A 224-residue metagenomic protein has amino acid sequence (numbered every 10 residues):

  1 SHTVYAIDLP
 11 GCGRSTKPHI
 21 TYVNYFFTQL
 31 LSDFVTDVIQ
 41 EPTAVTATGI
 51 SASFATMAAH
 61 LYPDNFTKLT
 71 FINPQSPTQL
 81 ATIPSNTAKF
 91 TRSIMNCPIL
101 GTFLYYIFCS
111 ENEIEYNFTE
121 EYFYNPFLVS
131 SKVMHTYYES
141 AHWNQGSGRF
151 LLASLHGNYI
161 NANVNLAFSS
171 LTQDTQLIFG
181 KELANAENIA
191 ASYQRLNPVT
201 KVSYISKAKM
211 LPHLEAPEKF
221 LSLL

Functional and structural regions predicted by a protein language model:
Y5-I50: Active-site loop/oxyanion-hole signature of alpha/beta-hydrolase fold enzymes
L9-G13, S76, K209-P212: Alpha/beta-hydrolase active-site loop signature
S15-T21, A81-I83, N188-I189: Conserved catalytic-core motifs of eukaryotic protein kinase domains, centered on the activation segment
F54-A58: Hydrolases whose catalytic domains are alpha/beta-hydrolase-1, hotdog thioesterase, or metallo-beta-lactamase-like
H60-L61, F66-T102: Flexible "cap/lid" loop of the alpha/beta hydrolase fold
L80-I83, Y105-S169: Conserved alpha/beta-hydrolase catalytic His-Asp/Glu region
S170-A208: Conserved loop-alpha-helix segment in the C-terminal half of the alpha/beta-hydrolase fold that carries the catalytic
I205-L221: Catalytic histidine-centered segment of alpha/beta-hydrolase-like enzymes
